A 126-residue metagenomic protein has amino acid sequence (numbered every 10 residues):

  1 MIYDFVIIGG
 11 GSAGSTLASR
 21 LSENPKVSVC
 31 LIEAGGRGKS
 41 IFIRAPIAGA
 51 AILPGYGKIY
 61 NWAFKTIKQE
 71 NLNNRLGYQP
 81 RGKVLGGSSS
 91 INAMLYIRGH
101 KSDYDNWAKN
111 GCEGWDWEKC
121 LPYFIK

Functional and structural regions predicted by a protein language model:
M1-K126: N-terminal redox-cofactor-binding region of secreted/periplasmic oxidoreductases
